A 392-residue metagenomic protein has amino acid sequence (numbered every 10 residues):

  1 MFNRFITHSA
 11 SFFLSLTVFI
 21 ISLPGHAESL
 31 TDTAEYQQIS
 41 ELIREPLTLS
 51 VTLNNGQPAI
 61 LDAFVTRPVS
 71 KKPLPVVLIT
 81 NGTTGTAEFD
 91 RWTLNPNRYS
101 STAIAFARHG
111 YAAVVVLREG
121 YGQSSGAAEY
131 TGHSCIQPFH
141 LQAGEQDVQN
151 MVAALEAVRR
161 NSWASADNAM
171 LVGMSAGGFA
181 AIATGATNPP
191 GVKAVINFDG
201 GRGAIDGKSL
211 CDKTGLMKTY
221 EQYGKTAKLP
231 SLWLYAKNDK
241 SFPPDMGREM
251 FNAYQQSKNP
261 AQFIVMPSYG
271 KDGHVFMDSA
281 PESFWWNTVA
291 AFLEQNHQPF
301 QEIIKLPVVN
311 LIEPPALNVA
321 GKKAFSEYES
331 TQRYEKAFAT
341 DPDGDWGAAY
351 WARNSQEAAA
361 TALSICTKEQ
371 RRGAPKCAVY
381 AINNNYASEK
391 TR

Functional and structural regions predicted by a protein language model:
S29-K71: N-terminal cap/lid segment of alpha/beta-hydrolase-fold proteins
K72-L74, G82-S125, A204-I205, K240-P243: Short substrate-entry loop that stabilizes the transition state in hydrolases
H133-N161: Alpha/beta-hydrolase active-site loop
W163-M174: Alpha/beta-hydrolase fold nucleophile elbow
G173-A183: Glycine-rich nucleophile elbow surrounding the catalytic serine of serine-hydrolase chemistry
A194, G200-S257, Q262: The feature captures the conserved acid-bearing segment of alpha/beta-hydrolase catalytic domains
P230, P299-R392: Secreted/extracellular ectodomain signature
K258-N310: C-terminal catalytic histidine-bearing segment of alpha/beta-hydrolase fold enzymes
